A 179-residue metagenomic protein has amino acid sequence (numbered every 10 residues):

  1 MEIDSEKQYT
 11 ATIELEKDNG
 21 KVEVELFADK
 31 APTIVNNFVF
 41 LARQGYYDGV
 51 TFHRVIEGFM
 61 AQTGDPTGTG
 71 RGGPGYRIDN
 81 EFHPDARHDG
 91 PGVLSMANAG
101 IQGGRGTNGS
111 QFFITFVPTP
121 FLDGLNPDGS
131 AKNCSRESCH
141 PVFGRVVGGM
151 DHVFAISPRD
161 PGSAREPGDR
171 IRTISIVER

Functional and structural regions predicted by a protein language model:
M1-R179: Cyclophilin-like peptidyl-prolyl cis-trans isomerases
